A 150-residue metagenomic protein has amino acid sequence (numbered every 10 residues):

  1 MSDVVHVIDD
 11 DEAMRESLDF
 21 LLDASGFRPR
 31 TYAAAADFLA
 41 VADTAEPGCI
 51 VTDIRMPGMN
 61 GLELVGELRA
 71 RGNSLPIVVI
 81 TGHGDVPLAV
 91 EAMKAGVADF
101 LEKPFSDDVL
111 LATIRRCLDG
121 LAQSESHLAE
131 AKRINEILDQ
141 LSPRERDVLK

Functional and structural regions predicted by a protein language model:
H6, A45-V51: Active-site beta3 strand of CheY-like receiver
A33-A34, N60-E63, G84: Acidic catalytic/metal-coordinating carboxylates
D37-A40, L62-S74, E91: Short amphipathic alpha-helix used as the core "switch/output" element in two-component signaling
D53, T81: Active-site residues of response regulator receiver
M56: Receiver (REC) domain active-site loop signature in two-component systems and cognate sites in sensor histidine kinases
D85-P87, L101, F105-I114: C-terminal output helix
K132-K150: Helix-turn-helix DNA-binding segment
